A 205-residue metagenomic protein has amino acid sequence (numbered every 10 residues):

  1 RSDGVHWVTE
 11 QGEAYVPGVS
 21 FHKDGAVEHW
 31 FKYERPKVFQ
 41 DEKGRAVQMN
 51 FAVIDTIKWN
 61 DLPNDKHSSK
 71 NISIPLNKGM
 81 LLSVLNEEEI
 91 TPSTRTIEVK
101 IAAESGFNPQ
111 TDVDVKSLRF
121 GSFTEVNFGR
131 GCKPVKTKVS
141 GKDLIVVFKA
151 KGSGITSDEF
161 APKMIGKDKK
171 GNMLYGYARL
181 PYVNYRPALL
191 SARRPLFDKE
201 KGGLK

Functional and structural regions predicted by a protein language model:
R1-L81: Carbohydrate-active catalytic/glycan-binding domains of CAZyme proteins, especially the secreted or lumenal ectodomains
K70-S73, D112, Y175-R179: Well-ordered beta-strand positions in beta-sheet-rich domains
G79-K100, P187-K205: Boundary/junction segments of secreted and surface-exposed precursor proteins
S93-E98, D114, T156-P162: Short, solvent-exposed loop/turn segments enriched in Ser/Thr/Gly
I101-P109: Short amphipathic, basic-aromatic surface patches that mediate peripheral association with negatively charged
P109-N127: Short, surface-exposed alpha-helix to beta-strand junction/turn motifs within ectodomains of secreted and cell-envelope
N127-Y177: Structured beta-strand segments within beta-sheet-rich domains
R179-Y185: Short beta-strand edge segments in extracellular beta-sheet folds
